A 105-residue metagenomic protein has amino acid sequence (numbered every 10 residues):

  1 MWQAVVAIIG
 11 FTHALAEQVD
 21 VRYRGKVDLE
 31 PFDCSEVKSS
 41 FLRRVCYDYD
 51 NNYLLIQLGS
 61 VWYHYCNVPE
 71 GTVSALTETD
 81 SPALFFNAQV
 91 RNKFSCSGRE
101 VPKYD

Functional and structural regions predicted by a protein language model:
M1-A7: Sec-dependent signal peptide recognition, specifically the positively charged N-region followed immediately by
V5, L15-D105: Acidic/histidine-enriched, beta-strand-rich ligand/metal-binding domains
